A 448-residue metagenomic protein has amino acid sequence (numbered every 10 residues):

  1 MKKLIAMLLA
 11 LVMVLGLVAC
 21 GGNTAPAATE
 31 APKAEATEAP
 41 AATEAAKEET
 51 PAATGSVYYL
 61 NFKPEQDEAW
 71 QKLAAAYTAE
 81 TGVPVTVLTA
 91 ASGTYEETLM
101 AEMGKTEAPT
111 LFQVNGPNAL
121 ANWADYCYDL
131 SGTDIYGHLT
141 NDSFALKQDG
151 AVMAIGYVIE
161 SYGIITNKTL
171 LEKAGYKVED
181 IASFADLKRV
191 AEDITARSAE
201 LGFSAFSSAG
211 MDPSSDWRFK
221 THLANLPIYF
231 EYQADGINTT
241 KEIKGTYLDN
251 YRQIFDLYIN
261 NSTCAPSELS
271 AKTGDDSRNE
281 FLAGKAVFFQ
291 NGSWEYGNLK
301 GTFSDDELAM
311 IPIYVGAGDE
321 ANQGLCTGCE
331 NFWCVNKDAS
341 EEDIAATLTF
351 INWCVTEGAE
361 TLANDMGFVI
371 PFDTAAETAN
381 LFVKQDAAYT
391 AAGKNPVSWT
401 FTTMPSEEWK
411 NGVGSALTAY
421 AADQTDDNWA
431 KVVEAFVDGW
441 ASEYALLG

Functional and structural regions predicted by a protein language model:
A6, C20-A119, I135, S270 (+6 more regions): Conserved N-terminal structural module of periplasmic/extracytoplasmic solute-binding proteins
C20, A101-E102, P109-T110, Y136-L171 (+3 more regions): A structural signal for short loop-to-beta-strand junctions that line the ligand-binding cleft of periplasmic/secreted
A46-P51, V114-I165, R218, H222-A224 (+1 more regions): Hinge/lid segment of periplasmic solute-binding proteins
E80, A174, T263, G301-M366: Extracytoplasmic/periplasmic substrate-recognition and gating elements
D129-S143, F206, G210-P213, I228-Q253 (+3 more regions): Short, solvent-exposed loop/beta-turn-alpha elements that line the ligand-binding surface or hinge of extracytoplasmic
M153-Y157, Y162, K188-T240: Extracytoplasmic/periplasmic solute-binding protein
E172, A196, E360-T361, T374-T378 (+1 more regions): Conserved C-terminal helix/tail region of periplasmic/extracytoplasmic solute-binding proteins
A191-E192, I237-S270: Glycine-centered hinge/linker elements that transmit conformational signals in sensory and ligand-binding systems
